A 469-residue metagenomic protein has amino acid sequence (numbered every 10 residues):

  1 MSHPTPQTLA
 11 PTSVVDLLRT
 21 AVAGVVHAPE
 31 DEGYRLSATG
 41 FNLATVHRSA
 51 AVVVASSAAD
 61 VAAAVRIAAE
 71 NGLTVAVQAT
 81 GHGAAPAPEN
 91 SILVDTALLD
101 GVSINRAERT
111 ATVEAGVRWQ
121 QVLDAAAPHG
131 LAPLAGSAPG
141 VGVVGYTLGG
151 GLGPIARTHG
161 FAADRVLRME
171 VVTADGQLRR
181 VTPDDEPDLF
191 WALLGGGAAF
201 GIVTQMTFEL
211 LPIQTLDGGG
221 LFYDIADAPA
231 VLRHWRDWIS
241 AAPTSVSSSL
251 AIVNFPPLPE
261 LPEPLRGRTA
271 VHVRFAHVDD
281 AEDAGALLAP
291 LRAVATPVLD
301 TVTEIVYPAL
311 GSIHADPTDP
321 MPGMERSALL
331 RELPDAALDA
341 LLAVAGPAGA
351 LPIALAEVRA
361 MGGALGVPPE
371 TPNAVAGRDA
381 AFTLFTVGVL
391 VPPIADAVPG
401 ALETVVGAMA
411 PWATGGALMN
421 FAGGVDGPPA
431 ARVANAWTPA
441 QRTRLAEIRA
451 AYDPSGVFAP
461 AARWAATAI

Functional and structural regions predicted by a protein language model:
M1-I469: Soluble FAD-dependent oxygen oxidases
